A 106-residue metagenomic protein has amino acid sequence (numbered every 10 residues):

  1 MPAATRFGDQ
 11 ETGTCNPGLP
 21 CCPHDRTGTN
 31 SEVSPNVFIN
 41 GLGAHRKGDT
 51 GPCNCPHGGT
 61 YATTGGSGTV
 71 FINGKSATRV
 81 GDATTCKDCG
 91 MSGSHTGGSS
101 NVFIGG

Functional and structural regions predicted by a protein language model:
P2-G106: Intrinsically disordered, low-complexity proline/glycine-rich segments
